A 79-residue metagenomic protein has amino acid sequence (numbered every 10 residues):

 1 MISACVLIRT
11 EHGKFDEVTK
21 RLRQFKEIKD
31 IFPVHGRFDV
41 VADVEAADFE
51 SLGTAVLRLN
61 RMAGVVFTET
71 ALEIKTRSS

Functional and structural regions predicted by a protein language model:
M1-S79: A compositional/biophysical signature of low hydrophobicity enriched in polar/charged and small residues
